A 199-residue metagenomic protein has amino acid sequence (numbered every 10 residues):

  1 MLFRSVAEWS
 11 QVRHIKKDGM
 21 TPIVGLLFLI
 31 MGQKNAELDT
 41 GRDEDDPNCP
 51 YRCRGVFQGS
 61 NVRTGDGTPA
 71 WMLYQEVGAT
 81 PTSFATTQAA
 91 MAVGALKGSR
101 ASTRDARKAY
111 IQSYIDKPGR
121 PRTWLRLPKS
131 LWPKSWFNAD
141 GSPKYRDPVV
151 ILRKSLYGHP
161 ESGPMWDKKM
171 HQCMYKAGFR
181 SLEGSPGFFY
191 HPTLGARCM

Functional and structural regions predicted by a protein language model:
M1-Q172, K176-E183: Chromodomain-type histone methyl-lysine reader module
L194-M199: Histidine-centered acyl-transfer/condensation active-site motif and its immediate structural neighborhood
